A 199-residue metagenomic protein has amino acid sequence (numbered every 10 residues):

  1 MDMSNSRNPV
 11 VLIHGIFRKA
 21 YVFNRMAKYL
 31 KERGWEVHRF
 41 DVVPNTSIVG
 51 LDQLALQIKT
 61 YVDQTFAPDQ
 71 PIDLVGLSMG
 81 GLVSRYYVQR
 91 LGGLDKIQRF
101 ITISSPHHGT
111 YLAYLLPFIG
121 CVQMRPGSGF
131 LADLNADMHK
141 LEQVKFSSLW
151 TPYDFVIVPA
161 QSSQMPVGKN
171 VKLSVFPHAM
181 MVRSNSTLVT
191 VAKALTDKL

Functional and structural regions predicted by a protein language model:
M1-M3, M79: Polar low-complexity intrinsically disordered regions
M3-P9: Proline/glycine-enriched tight loop/beta-turn segments at coil->beta junctions that connect or precede beta-strands
V10-I16, Y21, Y29-F40, I48-E142: Serine-dependent carboxylesterase/thioesterase catalytic core of lipase-like alpha/beta-hydrolase/SGNH enzymes
E142-L199: C-terminal catalytic-base region of ester-bond hydrolases, centering on the histidine of the charge-relay
